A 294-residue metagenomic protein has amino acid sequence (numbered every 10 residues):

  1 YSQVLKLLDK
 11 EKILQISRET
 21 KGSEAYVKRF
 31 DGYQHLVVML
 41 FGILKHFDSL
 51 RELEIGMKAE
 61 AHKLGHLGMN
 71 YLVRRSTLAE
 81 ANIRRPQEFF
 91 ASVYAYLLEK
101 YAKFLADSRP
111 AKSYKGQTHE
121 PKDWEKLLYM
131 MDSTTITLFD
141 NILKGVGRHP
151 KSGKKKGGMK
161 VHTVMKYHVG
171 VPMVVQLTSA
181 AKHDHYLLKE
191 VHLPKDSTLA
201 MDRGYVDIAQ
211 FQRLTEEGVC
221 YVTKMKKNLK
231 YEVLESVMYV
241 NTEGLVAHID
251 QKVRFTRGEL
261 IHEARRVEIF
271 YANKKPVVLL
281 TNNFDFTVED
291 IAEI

Functional and structural regions predicted by a protein language model:
Y1-E52, G56, R85, S92-V93 (+5 more regions): Single, function-defining residue in the core of a domain
E60, L64-L67: Blade-loop segments of beta-propeller domains
L67-Q87: Major-groove recognition helix of helix-turn-helix-like DNA-binding domains
S76-E80, E99-L105, Y239: Short alpha-helical linear motifs
